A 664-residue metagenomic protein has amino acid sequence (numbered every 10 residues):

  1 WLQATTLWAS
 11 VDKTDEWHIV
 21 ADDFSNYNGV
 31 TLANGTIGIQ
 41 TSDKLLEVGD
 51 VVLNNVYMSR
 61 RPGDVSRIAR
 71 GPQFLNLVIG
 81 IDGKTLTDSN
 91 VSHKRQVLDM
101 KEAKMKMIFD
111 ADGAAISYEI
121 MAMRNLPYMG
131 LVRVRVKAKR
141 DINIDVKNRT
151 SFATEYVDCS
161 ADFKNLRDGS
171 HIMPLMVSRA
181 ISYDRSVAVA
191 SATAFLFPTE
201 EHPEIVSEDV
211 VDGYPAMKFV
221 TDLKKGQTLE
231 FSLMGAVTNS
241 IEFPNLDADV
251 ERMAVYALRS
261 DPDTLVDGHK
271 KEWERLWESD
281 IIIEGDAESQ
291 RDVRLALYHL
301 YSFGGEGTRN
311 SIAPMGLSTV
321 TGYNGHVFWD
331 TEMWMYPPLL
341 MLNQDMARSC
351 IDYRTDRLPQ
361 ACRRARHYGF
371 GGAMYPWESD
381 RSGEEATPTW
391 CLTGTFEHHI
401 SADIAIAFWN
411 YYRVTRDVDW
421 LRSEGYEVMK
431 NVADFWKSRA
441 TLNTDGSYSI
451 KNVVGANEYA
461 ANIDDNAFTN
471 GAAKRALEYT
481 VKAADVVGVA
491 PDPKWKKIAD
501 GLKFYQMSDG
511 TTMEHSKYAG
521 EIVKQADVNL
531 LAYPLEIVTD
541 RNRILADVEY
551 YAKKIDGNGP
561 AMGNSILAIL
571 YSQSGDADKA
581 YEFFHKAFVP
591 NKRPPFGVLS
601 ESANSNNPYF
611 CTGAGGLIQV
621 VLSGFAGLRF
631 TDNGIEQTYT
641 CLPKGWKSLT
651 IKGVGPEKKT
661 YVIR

Functional and structural regions predicted by a protein language model:
W1-T6: Bacterial N-terminal signal peptides
L7-L32, T36-Y323: Acidic/polar, glycine-enriched structural segments that form the non-catalytic walls/loops of the carbohydrate-binding
F24-Y57, W334, A386, L442 (+3 more regions): C-terminal capping/lid segments that line or modulate ligand- or cofactor-binding pockets
R124-M129, R140, N410, V414-W420 (+2 more regions): A conserved hydrophobic secondary-structure block that centers on an alpha-helix together with its immediately flanking
L295-S302, Y353-Q360, E427-R439, R475 (+2 more regions): Alpha-helical scaffold segments in carbohydrate-active enzymes
G304-T319, D345-I406, Y412, D419-S423 (+5 more regions): Helix-terminus loop motifs that line ligand-binding clefts
N324, F328-R357, I406, R413 (+3 more regions): Active-site core of glycosidic bond-cleaving carbohydrate-active enzymes
F408-Y411, R416-Y426, T444-G455, Y459 (+1 more regions): Active-site neighborhood of glycoside hydrolase catalytic domains
